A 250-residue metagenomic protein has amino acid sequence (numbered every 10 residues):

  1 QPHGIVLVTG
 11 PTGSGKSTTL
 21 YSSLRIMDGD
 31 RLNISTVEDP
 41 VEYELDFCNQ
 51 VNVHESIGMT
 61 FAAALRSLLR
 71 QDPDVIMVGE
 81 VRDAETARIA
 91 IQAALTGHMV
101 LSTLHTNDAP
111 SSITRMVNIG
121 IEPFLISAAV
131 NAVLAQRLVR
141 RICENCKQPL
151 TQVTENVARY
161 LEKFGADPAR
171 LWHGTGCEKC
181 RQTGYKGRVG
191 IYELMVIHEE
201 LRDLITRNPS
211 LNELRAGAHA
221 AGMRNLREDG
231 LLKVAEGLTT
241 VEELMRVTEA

Functional and structural regions predicted by a protein language model:
Q1-A250: Short, flexible helix-loop junctions that flank or precede catalytic/ligand sites
